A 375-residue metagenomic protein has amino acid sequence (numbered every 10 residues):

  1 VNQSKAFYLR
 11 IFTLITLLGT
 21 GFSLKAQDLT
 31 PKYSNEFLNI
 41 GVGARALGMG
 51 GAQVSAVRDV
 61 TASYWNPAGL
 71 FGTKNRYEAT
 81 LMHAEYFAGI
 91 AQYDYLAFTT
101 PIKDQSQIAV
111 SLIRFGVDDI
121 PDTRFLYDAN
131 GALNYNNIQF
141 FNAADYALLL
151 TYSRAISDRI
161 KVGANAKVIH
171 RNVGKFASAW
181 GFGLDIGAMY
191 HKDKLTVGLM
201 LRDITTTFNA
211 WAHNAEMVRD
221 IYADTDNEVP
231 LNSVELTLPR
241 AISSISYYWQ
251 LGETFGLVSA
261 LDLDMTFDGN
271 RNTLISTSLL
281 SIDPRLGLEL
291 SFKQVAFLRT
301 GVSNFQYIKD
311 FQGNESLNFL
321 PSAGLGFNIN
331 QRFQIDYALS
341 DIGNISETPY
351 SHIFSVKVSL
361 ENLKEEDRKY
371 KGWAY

Functional and structural regions predicted by a protein language model:
V1-F12: Bacterial N-terminal signal peptides that target proteins for export
N2-Q3, L17, D28, K32: Alpha-helical structural elements
R10-G21: Bacterial N-terminal signal peptides
F22-A26: Sec/Tat signal peptide C-region and signal peptidase I cleavage site
Q27-Y375: Subset of outer-membrane beta-barrel
